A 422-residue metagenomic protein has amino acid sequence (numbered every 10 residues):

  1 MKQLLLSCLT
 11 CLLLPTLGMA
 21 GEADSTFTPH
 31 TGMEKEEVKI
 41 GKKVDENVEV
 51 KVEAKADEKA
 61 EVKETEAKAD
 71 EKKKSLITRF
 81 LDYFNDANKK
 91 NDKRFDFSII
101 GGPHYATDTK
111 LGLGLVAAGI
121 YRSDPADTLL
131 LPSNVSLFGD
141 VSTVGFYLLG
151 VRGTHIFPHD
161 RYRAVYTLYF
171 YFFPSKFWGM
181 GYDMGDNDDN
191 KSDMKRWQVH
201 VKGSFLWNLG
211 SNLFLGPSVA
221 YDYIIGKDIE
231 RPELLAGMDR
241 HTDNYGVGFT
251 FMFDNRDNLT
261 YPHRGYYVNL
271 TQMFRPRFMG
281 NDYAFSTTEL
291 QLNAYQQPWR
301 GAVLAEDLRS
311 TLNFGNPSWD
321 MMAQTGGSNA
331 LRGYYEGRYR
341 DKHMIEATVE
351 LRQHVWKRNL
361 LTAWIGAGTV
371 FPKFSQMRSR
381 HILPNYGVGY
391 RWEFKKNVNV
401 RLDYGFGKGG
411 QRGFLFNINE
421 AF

Functional and structural regions predicted by a protein language model:
D86, D96-Y105, L130-T143, L149 (+5 more regions): Transmembrane beta-strand segments that form the barrel wall of outer-membrane beta-barrel proteins
N88-S98, H104-D239, G407-G413, N417-F422: Gram-negative/organellar outer-membrane beta-barrel architecture
I99-G101, A117, V135-G139, A164-L168 (+9 more regions): Membrane-embedded beta-strand positions of outer-membrane beta-barrel proteins
P103-G114, L137-L148, H159, H241-T242 (+8 more regions): Solvent-exposed loop/turn segments connecting transmembrane beta-strands in outer-membrane beta-barrel proteins
K110, D124-A126, D160-A164, S211-L215 (+4 more regions): Repeated loop/turn-to-beta-strand initiation elements of outer-membrane beta-barrel proteins
S136-F138, D186-K191, P232-M238, F274-G280 (+2 more regions): Extracellular loop and loop/strand-boundary signature of outer-membrane beta-barrel proteins
G248-F251, V388-F394, Q411-F422: Outer-membrane beta-barrel "beta-signal"
G248-M252, R256-H354: C-terminal outer-membrane beta-barrel translocator/porin domains of Gram-negative envelope proteins and their
